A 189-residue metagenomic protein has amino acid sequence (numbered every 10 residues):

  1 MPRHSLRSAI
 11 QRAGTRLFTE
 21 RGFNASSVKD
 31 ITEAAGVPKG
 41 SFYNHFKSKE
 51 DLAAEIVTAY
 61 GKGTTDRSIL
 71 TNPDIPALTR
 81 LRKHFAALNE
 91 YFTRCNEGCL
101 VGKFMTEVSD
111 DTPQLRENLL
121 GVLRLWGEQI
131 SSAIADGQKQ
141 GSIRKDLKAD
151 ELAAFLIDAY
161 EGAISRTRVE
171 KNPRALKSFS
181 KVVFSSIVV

Functional and structural regions predicted by a protein language model:
M1-R21, A25-V37, D51: Basic, helix-initiating cap at the start of DNA-binding domains
G36-F46: Short hydrophobic/aromatic patch on the recognition helix
F46, A53-Y60: Alpha-helical DNA-contacting segments of helix-turn-helix folds
E55, S68-E97, A149-L156: Hydrophobic alpha-helical connector segments
T79, K83-Y91, R124-E128, S132-D136 (+3 more regions): C-terminal peripheral helix-coil segments that are non-catalytic and often amphipathic
R80, T93-Q114: Amphipathic alpha-helical segments used for helix-helix packing
E117-V122, K139-F155, K171-R174: All-alpha amphipathic helical-bundle segments outside canonical DNA-binding/catalytic cores that form hydrophobic
K145-R166, V182-S185: Hydrophobic alpha-helical segments that form the core of small-molecule binding pockets and/or dimer interfaces
